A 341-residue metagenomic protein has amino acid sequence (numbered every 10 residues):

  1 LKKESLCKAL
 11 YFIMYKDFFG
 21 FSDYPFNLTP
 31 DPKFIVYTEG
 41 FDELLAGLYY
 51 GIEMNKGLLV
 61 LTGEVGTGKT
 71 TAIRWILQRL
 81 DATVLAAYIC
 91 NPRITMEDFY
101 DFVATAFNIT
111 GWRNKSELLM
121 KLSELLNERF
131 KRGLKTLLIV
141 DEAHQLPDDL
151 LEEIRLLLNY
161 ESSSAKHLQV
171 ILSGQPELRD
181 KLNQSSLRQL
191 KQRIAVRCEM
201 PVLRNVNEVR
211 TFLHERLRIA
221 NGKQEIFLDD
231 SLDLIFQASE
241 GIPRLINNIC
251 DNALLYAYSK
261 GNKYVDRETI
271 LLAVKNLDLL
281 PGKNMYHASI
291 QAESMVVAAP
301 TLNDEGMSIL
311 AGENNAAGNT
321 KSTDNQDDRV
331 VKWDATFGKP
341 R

Functional and structural regions predicted by a protein language model:
L10-F12, K16, S22-F26, E268-R341: Trafficking entry modules
F21-F26, V84-L85, I94-R113: Conserved NTP-binding/hydrolysis module of P-loop NTPases
K33, K223-A298: C-terminal helical "lid" subdomain and adjoining coupling/linker elements of P-loop NTPases
N55-W75: Walker A/P-loop nucleotide-binding motif
L77-R79, L178-R193: Short regulatory helix/loop adjacent to the ATP-binding pocket of P-loop NTPases
I89-R93, L182, V196-E208: Conserved AAA+ ATPase "SRH/arginine-finger" region at the nucleotide-binding site
T95-D98, G111-E153, S162-A165, R204-V209 (+3 more regions): Mid-core helix/loop region of P-loop NTP-binding domains shared across ATPases and GTPases
T105-F107, E177, S185, N207-K223: Conserved AAA+ ATPase "sensor/coupling" helix adjacent to the nucleotide-binding pocket
